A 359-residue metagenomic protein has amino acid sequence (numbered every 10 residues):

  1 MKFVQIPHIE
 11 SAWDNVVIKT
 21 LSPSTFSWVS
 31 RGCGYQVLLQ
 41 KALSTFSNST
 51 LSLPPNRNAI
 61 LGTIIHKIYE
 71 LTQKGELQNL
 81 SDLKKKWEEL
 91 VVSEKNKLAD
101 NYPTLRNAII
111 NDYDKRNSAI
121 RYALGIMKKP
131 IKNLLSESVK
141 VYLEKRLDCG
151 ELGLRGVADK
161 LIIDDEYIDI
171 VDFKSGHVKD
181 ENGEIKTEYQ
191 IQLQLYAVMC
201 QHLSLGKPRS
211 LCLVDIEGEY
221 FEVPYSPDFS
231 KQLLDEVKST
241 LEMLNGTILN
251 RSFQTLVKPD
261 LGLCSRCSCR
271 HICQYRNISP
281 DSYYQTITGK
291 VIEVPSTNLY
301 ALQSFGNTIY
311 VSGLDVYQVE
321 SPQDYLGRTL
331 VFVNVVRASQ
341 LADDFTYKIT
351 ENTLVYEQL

Functional and structural regions predicted by a protein language model:
K19, P23-Q78, C269: Nuclease catalytic cores
I68-L143: A non-catalytic, helix-rich entry segment at domain boundaries
S136-V237: Mg2+/Mn2+-dependent nuclease catalytic core
F173, I292-V319: OB-fold (S1/OB) nucleic-acid-binding surfaces
T187, M199-Y284, T346-L359: Metal-dependent nuclease catalytic regions and adjoining charged, substrate-binding loops involved in nucleic-acid end
N277-L299, Q303, V333-N334: Structural detector for short beta-strands of small beta-barrel domains
D315-V333: Short nucleic-acid-contacting surface segments enriched for D/E, G, S/T with interspersed K/R
N334-A342: Short, charged beta-turn/beta-strand-edge "cap" motif at the junction between a beta-strand and an adjacent loop
